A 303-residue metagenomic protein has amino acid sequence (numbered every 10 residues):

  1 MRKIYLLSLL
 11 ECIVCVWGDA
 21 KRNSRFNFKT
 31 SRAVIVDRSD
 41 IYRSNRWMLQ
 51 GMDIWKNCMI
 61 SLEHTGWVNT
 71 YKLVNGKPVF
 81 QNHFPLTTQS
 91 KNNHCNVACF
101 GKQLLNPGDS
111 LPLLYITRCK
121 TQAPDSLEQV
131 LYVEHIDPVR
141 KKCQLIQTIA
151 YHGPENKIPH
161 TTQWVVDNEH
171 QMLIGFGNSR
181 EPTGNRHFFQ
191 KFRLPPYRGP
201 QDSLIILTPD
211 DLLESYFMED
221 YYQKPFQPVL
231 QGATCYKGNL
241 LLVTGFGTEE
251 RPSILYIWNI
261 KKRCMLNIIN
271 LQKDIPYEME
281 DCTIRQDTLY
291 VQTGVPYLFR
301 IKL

Functional and structural regions predicted by a protein language model:
K29-Y42, V79-N96, V139-H160, P200-F226 (+1 more regions): Surface-exposed loop and turn segments in beta-propeller and other repeat-based domains that flank or scaffold
D37-G66: Beta-strand-rich domains and repeat architectures in extracellular enzymes and scaffolds, especially beta-propellers
N45-W55, H94-L111, K157-I174, F226-Y236 (+1 more regions): Structural signature of eukaryotic scaffold interfaces centered on beta-propeller domains
G66-K72, Q122-H135, E181-L194, E249-I257 (+1 more regions): Structural motif
G76-K120: Blade-loop segments of beta-propeller domains
S215-I260: Loop/turn-rich, solvent-exposed surfaces of beta-rich toroidal or solenoidal domains
C264-R285: Conserved blade-ending motifs and adjacent loop-strand segments that build the rim/top face of beta-propeller domains
E280-L303: Blade-level signature of beta-propeller repeat domains, shared across WD40, Kelch, NHL, RCC1 and BNR/Asp-box propellers
